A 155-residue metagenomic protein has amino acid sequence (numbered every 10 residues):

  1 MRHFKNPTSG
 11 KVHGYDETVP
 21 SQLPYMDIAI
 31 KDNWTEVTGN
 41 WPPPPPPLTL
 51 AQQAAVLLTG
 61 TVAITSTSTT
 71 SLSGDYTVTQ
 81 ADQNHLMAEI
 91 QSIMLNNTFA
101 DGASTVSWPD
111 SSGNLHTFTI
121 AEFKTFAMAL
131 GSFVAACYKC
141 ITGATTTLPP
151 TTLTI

Functional and structural regions predicted by a protein language model:
R2-I155: A preference for well-ordered globular domain cores that mediate specific macromolecular interactions or catalysis
